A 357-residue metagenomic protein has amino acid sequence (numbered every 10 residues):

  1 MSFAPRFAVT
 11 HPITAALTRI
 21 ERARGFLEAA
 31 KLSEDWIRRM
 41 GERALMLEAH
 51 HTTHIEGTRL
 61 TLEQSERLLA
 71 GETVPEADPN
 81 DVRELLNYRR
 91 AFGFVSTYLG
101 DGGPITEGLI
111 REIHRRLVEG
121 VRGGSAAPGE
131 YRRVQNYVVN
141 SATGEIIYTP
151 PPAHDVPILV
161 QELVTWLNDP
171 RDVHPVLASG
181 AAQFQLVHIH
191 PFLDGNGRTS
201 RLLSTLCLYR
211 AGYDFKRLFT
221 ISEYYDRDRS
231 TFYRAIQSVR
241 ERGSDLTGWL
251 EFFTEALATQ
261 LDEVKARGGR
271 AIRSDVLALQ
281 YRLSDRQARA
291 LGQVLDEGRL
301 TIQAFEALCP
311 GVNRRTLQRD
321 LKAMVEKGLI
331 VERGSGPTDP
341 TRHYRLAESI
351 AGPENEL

Functional and structural regions predicted by a protein language model:
M1-L357: FIC/Doc superfamily catalytic core
